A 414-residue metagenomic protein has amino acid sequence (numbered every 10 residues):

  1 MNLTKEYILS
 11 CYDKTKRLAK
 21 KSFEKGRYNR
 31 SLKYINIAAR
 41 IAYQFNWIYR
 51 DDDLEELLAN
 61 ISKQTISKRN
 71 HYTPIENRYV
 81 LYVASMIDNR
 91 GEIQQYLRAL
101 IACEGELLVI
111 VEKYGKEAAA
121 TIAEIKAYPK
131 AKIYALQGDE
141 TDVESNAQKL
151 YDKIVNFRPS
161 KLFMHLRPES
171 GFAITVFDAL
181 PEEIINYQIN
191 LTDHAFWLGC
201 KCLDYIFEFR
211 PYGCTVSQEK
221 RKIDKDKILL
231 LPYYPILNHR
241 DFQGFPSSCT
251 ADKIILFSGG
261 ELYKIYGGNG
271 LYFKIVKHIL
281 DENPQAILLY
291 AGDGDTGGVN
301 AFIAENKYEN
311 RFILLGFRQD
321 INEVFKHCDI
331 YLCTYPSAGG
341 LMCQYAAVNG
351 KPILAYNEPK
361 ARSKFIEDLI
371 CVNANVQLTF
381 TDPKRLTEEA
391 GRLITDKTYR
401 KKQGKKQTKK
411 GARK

Functional and structural regions predicted by a protein language model:
N2-A131: N-terminal subdomain of nucleotide-sugar transferases
I35-D51, F196-I228, A301: A short, active-site helix/loop in glycosyltransferases that binds the activated sugar's phosphate group
N89-L100, P211-E305, L314: Conserved catalytic-core segment of nucleotide-activated headgroup transferases in glycan assembly
E140-A147, D293-G297, F312-V324, A338-G339: Conserved active-site histidine-acidic residue motif and adjacent donor-binding/catalytic loop of glycosyltransferases
D152, F317-D329, V348: Short acidic alpha-helix that forms the nucleotide-activated donor recognition element in Leloir-type transferases
F157-L162, K326-G339, K351: Acidic donor-binding loop of glycosyltransferase active sites
M164-S170: Short His-centered aromatic/hydrophobic patch
T334-K401, K405-K406, K410: Catalytic binding pocket for nucleotide-activated donors in carbohydrate/polymer assembly enzymes
